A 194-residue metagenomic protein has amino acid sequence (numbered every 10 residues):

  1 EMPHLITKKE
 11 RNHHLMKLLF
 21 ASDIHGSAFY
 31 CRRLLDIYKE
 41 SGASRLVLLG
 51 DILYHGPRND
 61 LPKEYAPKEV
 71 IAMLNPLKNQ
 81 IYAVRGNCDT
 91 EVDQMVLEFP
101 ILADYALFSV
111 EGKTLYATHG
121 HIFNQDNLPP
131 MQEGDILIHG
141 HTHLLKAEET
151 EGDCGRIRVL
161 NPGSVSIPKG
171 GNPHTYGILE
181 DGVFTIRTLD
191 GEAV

Functional and structural regions predicted by a protein language model:
E1-L15: N-terminal amphipathic/basic-hydrophobic helices that include classical n-h-c signal peptides and signal-anchor
T7-K8, F29, F123, L145: Alpha-helical and His/Cys-centered functional microenvironments
K17-V110: Core catalytic region of metal-dependent phosphoesterases/phosphodiesterases, especially metallo-beta-lactamase-like
A103, T114-Y116, H121-A193: Conserved beta-sheet core of the metallophosphoesterase superfamily
